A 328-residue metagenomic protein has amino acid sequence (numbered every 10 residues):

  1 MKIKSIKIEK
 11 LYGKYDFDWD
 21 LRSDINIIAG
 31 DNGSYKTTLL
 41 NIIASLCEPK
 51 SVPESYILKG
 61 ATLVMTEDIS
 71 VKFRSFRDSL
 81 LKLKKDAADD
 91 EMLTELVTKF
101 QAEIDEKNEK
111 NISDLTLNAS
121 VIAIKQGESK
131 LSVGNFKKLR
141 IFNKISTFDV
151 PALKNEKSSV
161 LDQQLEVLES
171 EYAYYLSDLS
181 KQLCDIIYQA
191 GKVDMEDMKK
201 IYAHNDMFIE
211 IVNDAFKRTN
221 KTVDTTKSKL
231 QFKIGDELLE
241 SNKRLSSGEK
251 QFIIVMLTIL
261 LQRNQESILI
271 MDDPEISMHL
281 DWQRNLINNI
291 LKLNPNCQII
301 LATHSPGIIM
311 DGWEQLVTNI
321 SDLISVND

Functional and structural regions predicted by a protein language model:
M1-A61, E210, T222-D328: Switch/communication elements of ASCE P-loop NTPase nucleotide-binding domains
M1-Y175, D197, V326-D328: P-loop NTPase switch/coupling surface
N32, D90, K157, L161-M198 (+4 more regions): Short, structured coil/loop segments at alpha-helix boundaries
Y175-R244, L260: Extended helical coiled-coil dimerization/tether regions that scaffold and oligomerize large DNA-maintenance assemblies
